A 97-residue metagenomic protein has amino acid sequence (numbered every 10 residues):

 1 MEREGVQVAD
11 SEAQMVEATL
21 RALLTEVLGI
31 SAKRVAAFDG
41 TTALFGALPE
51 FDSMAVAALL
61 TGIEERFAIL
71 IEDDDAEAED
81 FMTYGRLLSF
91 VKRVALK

Functional and structural regions predicted by a protein language model:
E2-F51, A55-K97: Phosphopantetheine-dependent thiolation modules in NRPS/PKS and related acyl-activating systems
